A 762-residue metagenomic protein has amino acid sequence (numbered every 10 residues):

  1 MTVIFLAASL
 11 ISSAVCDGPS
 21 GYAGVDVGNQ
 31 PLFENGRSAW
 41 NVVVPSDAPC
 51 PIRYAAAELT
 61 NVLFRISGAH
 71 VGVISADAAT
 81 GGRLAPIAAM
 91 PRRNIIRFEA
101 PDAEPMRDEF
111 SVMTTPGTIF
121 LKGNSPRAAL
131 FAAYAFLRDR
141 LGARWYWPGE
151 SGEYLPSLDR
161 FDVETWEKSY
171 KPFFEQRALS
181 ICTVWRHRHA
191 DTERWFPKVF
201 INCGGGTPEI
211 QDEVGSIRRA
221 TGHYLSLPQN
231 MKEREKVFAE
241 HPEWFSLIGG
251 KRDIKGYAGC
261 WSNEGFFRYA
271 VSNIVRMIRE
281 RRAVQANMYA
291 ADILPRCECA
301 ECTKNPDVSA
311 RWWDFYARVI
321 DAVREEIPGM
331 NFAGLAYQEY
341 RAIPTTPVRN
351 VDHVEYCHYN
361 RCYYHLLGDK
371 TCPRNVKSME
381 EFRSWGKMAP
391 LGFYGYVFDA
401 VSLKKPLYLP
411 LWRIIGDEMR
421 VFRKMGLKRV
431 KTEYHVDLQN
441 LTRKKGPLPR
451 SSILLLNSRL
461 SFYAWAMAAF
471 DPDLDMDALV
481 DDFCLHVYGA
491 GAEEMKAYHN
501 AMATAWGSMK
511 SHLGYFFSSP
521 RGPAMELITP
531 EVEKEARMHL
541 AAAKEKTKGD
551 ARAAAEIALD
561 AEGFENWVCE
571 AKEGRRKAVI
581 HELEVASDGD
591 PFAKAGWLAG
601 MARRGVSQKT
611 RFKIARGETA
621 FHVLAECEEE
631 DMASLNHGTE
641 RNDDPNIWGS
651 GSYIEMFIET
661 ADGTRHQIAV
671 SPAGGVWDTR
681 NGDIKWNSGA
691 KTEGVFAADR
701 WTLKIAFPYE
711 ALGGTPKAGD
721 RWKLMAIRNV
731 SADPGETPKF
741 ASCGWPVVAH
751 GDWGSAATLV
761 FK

Functional and structural regions predicted by a protein language model:
S13-S111, L158-E167: Acidic, contiguous N-terminal accessory segments
S38, A55-E58, V62-F64, P101-A283 (+5 more regions): Feature activates predominantly on carbohydrate-active enzymes
W261-R268, R276, P373-G491: Structured mid-domain segments that build the active-site/substrate or prosthetic-cofactor binding neighborhood
N305-A322, N350-G368, A464-D473: Acidic, His- and aromatic-enriched active-site or binding-groove loops in soluble protein domains that engage sugars
Y316-A342, L391-A400, V430-E433: Aromatic-lined carbohydrate-recognition surfaces of secreted/lumenal glycan-active proteins
A333-Y363, K405-L411, T442, L454-R459: Substrate-binding cleft/loops of secretory-pathway carbohydrate-active enzymes
G426, S458-K577: Catalytic domains of carbohydrate-active enzymes that cleave complex glycans
E573-K762: Structural preference for beta-rich elements and adjacent junctions enriched in aromatics
